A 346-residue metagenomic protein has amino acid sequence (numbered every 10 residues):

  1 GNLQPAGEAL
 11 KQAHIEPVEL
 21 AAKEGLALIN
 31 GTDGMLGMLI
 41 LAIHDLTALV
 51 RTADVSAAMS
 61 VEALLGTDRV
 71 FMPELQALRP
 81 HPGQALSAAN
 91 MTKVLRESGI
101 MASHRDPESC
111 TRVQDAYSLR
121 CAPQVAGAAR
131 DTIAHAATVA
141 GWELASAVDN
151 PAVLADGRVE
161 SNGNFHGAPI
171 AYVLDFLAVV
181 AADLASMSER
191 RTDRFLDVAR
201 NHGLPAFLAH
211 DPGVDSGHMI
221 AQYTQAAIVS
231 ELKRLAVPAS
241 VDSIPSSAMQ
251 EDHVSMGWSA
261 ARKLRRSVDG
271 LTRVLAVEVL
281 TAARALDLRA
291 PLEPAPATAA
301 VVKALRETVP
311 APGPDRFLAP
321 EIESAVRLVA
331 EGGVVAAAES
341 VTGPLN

Functional and structural regions predicted by a protein language model:
G1-N346: C-terminal auxiliary extensions adjacent to catalytic cores
